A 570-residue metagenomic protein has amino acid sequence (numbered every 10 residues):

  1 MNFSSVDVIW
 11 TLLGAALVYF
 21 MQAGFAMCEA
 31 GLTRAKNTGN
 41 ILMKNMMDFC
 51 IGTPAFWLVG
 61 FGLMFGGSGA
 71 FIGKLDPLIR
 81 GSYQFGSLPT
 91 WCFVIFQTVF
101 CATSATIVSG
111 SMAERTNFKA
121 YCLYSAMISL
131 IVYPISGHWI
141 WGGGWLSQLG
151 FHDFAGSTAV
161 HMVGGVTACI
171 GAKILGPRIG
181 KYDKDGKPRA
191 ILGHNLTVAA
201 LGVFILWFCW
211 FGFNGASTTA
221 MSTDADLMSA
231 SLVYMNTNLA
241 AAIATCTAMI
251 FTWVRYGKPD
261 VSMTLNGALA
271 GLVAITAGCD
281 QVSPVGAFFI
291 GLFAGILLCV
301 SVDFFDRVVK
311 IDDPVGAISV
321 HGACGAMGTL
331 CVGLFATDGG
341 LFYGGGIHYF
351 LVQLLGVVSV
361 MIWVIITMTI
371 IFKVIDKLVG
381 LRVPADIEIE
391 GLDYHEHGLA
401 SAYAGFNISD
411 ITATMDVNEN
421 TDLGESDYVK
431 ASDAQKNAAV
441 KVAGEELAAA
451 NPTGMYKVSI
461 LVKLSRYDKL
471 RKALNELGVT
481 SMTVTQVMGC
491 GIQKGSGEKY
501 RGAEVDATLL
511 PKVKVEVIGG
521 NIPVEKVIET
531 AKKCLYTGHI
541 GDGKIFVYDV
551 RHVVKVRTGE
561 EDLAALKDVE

Functional and structural regions predicted by a protein language model:
M1-L447: Glycine- and aromatic-enriched membrane alpha-helices
H395-S401, T414-E570: Positively charged, small/polar-rich N-terminal and surface patches that mediate targeting and assembly and bind
